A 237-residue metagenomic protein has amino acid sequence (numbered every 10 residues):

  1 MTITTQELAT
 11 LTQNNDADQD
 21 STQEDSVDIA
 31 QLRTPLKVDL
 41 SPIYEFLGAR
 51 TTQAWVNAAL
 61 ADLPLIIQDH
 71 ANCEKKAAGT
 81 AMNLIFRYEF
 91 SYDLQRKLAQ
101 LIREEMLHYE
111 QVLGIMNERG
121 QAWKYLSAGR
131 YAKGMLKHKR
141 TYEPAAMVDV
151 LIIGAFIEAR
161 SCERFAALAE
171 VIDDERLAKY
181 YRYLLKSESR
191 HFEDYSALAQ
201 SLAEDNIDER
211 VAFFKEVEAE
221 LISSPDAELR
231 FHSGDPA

Functional and structural regions predicted by a protein language model:
T2-A237: Non-heme di-metal
